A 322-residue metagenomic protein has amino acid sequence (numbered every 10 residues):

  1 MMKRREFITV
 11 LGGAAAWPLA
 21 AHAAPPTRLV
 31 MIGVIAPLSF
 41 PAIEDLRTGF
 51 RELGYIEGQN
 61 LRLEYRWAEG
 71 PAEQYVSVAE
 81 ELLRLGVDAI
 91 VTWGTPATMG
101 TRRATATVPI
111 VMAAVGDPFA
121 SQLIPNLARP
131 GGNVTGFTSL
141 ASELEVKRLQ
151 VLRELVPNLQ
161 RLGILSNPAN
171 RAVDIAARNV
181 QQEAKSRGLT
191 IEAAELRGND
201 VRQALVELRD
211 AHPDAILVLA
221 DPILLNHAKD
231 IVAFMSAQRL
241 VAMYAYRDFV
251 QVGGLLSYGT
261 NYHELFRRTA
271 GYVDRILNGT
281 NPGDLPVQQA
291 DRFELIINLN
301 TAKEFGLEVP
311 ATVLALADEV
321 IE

Functional and structural regions predicted by a protein language model:
M1-E322: Short hydrophobic alpha-helices and adjacent helix-cap/hinge residues
